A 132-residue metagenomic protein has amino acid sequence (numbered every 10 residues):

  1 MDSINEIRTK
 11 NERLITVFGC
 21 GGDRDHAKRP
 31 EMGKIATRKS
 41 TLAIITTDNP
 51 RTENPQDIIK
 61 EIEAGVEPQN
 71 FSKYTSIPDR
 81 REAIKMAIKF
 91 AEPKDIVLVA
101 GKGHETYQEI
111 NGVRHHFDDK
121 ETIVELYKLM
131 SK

Functional and structural regions predicted by a protein language model:
M1-K132: ATP-dependent carboxylate-amine ligase
